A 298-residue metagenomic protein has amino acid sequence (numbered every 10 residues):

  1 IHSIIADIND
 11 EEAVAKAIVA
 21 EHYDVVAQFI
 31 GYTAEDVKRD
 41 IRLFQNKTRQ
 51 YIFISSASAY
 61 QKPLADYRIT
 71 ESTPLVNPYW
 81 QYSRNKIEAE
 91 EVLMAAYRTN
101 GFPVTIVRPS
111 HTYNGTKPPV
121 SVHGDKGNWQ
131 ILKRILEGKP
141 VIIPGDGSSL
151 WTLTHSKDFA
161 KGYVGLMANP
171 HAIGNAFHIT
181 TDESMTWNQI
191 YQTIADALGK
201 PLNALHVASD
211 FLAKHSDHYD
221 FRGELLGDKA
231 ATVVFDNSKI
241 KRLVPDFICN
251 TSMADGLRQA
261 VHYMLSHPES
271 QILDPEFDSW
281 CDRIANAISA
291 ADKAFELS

Functional and structural regions predicted by a protein language model:
I1-R49, F53, A59-Q61, A65-D66: NAD(P)H-binding glycine-rich loop region in Rossmannoid oxidoreductase-like domains and their noncatalytic homologs
S56-Q81, A95-N100, K117, H123: Active-site "gating" loop of Rossmann-like NAD(P)-dependent oxidoreductase/epimerase domains
Y82-K86: Active-site YXXXK catalytic motif of short-chain dehydrogenase/reductase
E91-P119: Conserved beta-loop-beta element that borders a ligand/cofactor-binding pocket
I106, G147, T152-A160, A176 (+2 more regions): Conserved loop-to-helix N-cap of the C-terminal "lid" that shapes the substrate pocket in Rossmann-like
T112, W129-P144, K200-L205, S238: A short C-terminal helix-loop "cap" of Rossmann-like NAD(P)-dependent dehydrogenase/epimerase domains
H123-I131, P144-M167, G174-N175: Substrate-positioning beta->alpha
G165-L225, N237, R242-L243, Q259 (+2 more regions): Mid/C-terminal beta-alpha module of Rossmann-like enzyme folds, strongest in SDR-family dehydrogenases/epimerases
